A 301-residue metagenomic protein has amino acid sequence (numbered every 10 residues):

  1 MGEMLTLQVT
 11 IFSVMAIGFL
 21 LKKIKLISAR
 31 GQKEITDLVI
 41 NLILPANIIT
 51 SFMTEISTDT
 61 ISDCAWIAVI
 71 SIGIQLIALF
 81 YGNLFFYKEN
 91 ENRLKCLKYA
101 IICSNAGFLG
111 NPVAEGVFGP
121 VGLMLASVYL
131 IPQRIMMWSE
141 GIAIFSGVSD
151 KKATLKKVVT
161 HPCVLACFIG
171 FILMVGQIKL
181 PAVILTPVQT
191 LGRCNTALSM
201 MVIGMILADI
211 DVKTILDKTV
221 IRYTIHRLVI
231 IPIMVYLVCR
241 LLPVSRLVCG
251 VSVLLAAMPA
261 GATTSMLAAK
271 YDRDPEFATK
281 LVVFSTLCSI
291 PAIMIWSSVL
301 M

Functional and structural regions predicted by a protein language model:
M1-M301: Alpha-helical transmembrane segments of multi-pass small-molecule/ion transporters
